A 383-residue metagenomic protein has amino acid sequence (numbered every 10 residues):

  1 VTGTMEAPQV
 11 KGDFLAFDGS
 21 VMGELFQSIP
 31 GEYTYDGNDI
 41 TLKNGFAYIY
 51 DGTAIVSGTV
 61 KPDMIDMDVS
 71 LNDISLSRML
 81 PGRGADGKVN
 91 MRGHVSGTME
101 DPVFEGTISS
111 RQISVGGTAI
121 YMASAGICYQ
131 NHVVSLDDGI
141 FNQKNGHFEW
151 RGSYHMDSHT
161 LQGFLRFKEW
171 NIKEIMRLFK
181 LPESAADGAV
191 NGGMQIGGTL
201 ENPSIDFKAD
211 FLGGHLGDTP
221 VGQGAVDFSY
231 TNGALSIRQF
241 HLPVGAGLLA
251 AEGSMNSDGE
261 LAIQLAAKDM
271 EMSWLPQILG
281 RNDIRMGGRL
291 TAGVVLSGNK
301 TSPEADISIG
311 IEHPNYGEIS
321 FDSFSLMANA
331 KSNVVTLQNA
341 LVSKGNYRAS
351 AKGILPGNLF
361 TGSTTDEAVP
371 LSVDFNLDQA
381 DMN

Functional and structural regions predicted by a protein language model:
V1-N383: Interface amphipathic segments
